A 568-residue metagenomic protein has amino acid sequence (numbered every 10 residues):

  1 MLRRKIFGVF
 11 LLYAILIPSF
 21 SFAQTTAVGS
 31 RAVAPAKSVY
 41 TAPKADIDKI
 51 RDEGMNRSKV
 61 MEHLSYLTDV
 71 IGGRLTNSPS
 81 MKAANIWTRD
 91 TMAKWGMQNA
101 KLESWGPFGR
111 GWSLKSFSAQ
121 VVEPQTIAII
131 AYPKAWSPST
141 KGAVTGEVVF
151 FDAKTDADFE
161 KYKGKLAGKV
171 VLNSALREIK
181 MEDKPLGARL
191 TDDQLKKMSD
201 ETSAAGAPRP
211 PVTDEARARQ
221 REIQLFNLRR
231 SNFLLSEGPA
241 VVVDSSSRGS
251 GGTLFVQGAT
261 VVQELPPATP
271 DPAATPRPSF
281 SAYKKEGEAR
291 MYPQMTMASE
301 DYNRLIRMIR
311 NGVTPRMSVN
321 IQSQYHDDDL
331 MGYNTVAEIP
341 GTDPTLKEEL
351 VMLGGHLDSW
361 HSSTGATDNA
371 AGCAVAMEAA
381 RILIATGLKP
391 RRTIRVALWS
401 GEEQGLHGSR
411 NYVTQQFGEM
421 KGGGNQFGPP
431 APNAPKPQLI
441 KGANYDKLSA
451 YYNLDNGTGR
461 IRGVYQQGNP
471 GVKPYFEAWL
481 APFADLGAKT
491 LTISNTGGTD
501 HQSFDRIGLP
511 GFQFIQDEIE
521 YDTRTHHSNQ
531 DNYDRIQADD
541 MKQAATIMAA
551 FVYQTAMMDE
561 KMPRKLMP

Functional and structural regions predicted by a protein language model:
M1-F10: Bacterial N-terminal signal peptides that target proteins for export
V9-S19: Bacterial N-terminal signal peptides
T25-P43, S65, D69-P208: Noncatalytic luminal/extracellular "stalk/propeptide" segments of secretory-pathway proteins
S38-S78, L254, Q294, D358 (+2 more regions): N-terminal capping segment at the start of a domain
P43-D46, A128-A131, A135-K161, A268-A366 (+2 more regions): Soluble metallo-hydrolase cores and metallopeptidase-like ectodomains found primarily in the secretory/periplasmic
R57-I71, L75-M81, D90-W95, N99 (+6 more regions): Catalytic-core environment of secreted peptidases
P124-I129, K141, G146, G164-V170 (+9 more regions): Metal-dependent peptidase/peptidase-like ectodomains
V212-Q224, S231, L235-S236, V241 (+2 more regions): Active-site-adjacent substrate-binding region of metalloamidase/peptidase-like peptide-processing proteins
